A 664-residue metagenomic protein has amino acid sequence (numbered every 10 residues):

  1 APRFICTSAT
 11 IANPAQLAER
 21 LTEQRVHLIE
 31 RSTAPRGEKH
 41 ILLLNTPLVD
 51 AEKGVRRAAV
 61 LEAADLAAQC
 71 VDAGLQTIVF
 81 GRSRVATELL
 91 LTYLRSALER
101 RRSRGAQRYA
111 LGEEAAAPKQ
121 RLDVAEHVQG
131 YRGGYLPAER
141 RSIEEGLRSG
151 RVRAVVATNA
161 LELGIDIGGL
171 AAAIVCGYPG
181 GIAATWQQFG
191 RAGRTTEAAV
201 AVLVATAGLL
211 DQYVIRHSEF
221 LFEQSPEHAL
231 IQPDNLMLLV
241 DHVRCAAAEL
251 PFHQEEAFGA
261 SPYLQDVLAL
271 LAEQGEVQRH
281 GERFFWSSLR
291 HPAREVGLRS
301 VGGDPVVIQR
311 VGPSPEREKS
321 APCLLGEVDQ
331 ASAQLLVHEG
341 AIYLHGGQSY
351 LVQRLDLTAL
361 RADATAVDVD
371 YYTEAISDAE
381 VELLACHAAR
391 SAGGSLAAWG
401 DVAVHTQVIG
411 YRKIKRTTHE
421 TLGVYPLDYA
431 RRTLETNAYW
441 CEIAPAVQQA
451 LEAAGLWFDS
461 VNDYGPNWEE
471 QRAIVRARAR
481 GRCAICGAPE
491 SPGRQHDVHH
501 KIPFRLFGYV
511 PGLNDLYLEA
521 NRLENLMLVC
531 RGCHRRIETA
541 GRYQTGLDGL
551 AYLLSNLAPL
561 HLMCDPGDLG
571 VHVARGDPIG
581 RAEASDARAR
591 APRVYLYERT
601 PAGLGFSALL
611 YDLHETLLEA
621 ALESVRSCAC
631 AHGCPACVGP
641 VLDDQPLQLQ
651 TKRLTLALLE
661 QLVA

Functional and structural regions predicted by a protein language model:
A1-G303, P313, K319-A321: Helicase motor core with emphasis on the C-terminal RecA-like subdomain
R3-C6, A205, A247, P251-V337 (+3 more regions): Extended, highly charged accessory segments
S8, G487, H534, V638-V641: Cys/His-coordinated zinc-binding microdomains
R95-L111, Q448-N462, E470-A473, H500 (+1 more regions): Internal, charge-rich low-complexity segments
S460-Q471, L506-L516, E615-A621: Short Cys/His-rich Zn2+-coordinating modules
N467-H499, C530-G532: Short cysteine-rich loop/turn motifs with clustered Cys
R476-R480, R522-L526, C630: Short metal-coordination and nucleic-acid-contact micro-motifs, chiefly zinc-binding Cys/His arrays
G487-L528, I537-T539: Histidine-centered nuclease catalytic patch
